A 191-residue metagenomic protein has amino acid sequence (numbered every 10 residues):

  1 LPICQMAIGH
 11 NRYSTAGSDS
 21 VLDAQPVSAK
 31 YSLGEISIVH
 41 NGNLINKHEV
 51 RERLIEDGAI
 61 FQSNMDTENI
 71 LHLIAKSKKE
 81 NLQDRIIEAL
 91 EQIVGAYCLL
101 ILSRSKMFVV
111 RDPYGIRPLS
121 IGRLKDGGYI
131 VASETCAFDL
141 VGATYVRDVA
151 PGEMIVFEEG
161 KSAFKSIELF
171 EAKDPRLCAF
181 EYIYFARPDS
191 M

Functional and structural regions predicted by a protein language model:
L1-P151, V156-M191: Conserved short alpha-helical segments that host acidic/polar catalytic motifs at enzyme active sites
